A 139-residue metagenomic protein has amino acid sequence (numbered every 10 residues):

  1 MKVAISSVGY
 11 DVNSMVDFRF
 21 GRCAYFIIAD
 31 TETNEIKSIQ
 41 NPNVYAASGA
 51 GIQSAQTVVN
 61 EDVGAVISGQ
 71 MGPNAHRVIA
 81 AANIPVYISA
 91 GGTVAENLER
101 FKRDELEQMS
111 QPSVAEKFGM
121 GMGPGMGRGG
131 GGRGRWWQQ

Functional and structural regions predicted by a protein language model:
M1-V3: Extreme N-terminal starter segment of soluble prokaryotic enzymes
G9-Y10, V16-Y25, P42, Q138-Q139: Conserved mixed alpha/beta catalytic, RNA-binding, or beta-rich assembly cores of soluble enzyme, regulatory
R22-C23, Y45-Q53, G91, L98-Q139: Extracellular/periplasmic low-complexity linear segments
I39-N60, G64: Compact, glycine-rich, soluble single-domain proteins
V59-G92: Mid-chain, well-packed structural core segment of small domains
